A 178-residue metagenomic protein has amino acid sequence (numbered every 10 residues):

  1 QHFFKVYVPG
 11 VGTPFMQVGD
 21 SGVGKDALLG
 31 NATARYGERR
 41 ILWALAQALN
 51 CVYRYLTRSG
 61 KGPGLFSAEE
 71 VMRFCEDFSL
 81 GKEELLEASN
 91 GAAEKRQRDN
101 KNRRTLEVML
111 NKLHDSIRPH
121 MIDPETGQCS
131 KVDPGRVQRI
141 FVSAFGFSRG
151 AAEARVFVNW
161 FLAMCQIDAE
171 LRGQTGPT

Functional and structural regions predicted by a protein language model:
Q1-T178: Active-site- or binding-pocket-proximal scaffold segments within functional domains
